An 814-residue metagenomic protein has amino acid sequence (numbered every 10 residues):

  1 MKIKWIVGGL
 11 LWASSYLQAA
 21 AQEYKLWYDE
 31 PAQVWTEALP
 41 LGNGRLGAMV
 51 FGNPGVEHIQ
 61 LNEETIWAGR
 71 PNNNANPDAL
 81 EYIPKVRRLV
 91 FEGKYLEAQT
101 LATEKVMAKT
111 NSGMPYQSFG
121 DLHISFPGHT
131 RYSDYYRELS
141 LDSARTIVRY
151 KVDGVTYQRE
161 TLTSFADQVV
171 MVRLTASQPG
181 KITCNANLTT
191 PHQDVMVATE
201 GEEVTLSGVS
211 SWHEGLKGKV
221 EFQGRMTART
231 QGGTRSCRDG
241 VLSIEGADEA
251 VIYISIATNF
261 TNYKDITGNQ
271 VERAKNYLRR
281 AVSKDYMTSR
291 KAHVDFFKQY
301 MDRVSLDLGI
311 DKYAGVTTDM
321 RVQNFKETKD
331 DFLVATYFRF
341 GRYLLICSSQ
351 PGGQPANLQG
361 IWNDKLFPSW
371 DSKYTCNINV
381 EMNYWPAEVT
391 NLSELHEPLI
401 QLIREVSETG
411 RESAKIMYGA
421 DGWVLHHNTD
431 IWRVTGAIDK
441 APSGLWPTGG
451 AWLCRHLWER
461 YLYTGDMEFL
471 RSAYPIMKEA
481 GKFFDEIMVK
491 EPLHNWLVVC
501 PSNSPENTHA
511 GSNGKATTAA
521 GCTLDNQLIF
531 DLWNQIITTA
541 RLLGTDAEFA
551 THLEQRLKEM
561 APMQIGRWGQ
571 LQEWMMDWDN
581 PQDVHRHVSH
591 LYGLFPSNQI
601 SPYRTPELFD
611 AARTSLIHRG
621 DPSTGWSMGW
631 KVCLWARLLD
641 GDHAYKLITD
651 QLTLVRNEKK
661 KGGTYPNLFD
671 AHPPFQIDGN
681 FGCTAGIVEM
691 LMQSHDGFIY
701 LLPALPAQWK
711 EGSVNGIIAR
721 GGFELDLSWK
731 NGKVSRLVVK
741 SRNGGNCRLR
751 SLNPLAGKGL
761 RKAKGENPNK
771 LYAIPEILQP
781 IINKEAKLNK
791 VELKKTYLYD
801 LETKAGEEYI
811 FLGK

Functional and structural regions predicted by a protein language model:
M1-Q22: Bacterial Sec-dependent N-terminal signal peptides
Q22-P442, L457-Y461, K478-G481, P492 (+10 more regions): Aromatic-residue-lined binding/catalytic grooves and analogous aromatic/hydrophobic interfacial grooves in multimeric
A335-T336, Y374-N379, N391, G444-W452 (+6 more regions): Aromatic- and histidine-enriched alpha-helix N-cap/loop-to-helix transition segments that scaffold the rims
G360, D364, L497-P501, E506-N507 (+2 more regions): C-terminal catalytic domain of Rieske-type non-heme iron oxygenases
N379, G449-R460, F469-E486, S627 (+3 more regions): Extended, hydrophobic alpha-helical segments in both membrane/secreted and soluble proteins
A451-R455, P475, L594, D610 (+5 more regions): Feature representing long, continuous alpha-helical segments
E479, F483-T539: Acidic/histidine-rich catalytic neighborhood
D670, I677, L691, D696-A719: Acidic, turn-prone loop/beta-hairpin segments
